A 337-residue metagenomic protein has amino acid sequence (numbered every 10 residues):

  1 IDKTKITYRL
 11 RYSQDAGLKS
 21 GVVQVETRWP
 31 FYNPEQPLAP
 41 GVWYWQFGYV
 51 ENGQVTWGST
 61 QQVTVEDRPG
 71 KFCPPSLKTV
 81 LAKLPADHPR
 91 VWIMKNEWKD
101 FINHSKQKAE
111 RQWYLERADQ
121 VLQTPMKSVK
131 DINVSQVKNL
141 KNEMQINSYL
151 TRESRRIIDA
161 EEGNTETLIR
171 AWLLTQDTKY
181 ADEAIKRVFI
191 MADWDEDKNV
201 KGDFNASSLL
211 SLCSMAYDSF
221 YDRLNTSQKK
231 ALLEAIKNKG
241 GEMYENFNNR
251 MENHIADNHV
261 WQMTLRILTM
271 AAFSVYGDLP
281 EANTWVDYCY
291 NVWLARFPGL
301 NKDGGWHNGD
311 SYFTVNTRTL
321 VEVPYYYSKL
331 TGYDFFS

Functional and structural regions predicted by a protein language model:
I1-K3: Conserved aromatic anchor
K5-P40, G53, S59: Recognizes extended acidic, P/S/T-rich segments that occur within or adjacent to Ig-like beta-sandwich modules
V50-R68: Extracellular fibronectin type III
V63-V91: Low-complexity, Pro/Ser/Thr- and charge-rich linker/hinge segments at domain boundaries
V80-K138: Hydrophobic alpha-helical membrane-insertion signals
R90-W92, Y114, Q123, I146-S337: Aromatic-lined, polymer-binding surfaces characteristic of secreted/periplasmic polysaccharide-degrading enzymes
D131-Q136, L140-R152: Aromatic- and acidic-residue-enriched carbohydrate-binding clefts of CAZyme catalytic domains
